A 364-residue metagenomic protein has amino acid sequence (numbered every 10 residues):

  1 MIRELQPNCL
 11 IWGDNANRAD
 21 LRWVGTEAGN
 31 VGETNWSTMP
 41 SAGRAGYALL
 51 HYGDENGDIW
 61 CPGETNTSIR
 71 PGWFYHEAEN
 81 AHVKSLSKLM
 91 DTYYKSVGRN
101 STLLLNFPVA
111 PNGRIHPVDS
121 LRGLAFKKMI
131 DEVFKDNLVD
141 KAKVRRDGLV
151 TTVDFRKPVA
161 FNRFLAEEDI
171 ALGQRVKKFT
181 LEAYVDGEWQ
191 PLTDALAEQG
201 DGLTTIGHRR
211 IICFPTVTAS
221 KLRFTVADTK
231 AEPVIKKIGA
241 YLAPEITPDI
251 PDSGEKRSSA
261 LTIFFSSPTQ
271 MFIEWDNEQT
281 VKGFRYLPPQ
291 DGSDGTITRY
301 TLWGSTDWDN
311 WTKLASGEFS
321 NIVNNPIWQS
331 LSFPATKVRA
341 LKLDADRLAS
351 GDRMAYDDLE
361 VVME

Functional and structural regions predicted by a protein language model:
M1-D186, P191-P215, T225-V234, L242-P244: Mature catalytic domains of secreted/periplasmic carbohydrate-active enzymes
T65, S253-S258: Bulky hydrophobic/aromatic "packing anchor" residues in well-ordered structure
Y94, R257-S258, T262: Hydrophobic/aromatic side chains embedded in well-ordered alpha-helices
V118-L121, A125, V133-T193, I206-G254 (+2 more regions): Aromatic, loop-rich ligand-recognition surfaces of beta-strand-rich domains
A195-A197, S316-F319: Short loop/turn motifs that cap or connect beta-strands within the blades of beta-propeller-type repeat domains
G202-T204, F319-I322: Short beta-strand segments within Ig-like beta-sandwich modules, predominantly Fibronectin type-III
